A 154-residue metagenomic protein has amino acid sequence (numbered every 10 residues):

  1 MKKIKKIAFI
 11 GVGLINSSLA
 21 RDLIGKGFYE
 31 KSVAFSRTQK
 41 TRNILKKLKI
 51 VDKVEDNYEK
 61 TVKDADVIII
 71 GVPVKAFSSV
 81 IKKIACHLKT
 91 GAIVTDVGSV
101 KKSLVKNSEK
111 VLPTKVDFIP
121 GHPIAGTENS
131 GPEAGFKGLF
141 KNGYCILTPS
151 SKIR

Functional and structural regions predicted by a protein language model:
M1-K63: NAD(P)+-binding Rossmann beta1-loop-alpha1 motif at the extreme N-terminus of oxidoreductases
Y29, V51, G91, K115-D117: A generic structural signal for alpha->beta connector loops
V33, E55, V94-T95, I119 (+1 more regions): Structural detector of well-ordered beta-strand residues that form the stable sheet scaffold of enzyme domains
K40-I44, S103, R154: Short, charged/polar "capping" segments at the starts of alpha-helices and the immediately preceding loops
E59-I70, V74-L112: Rossmann-fold NAD(P) dinucleotide-binding segment
V111-R154: Rossmann-fold dinucleotide-binding core
